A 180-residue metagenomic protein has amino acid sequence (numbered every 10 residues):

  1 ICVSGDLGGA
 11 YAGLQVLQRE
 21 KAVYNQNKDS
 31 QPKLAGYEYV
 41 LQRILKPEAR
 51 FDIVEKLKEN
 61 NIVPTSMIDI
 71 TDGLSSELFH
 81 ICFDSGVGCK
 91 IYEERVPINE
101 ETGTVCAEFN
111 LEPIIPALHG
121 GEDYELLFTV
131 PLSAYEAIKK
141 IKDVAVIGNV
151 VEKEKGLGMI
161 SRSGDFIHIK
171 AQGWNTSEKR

Functional and structural regions predicted by a protein language model:
I1-E55: Short, acidic (Asp/Glu-rich) active-site segment that either coordinates a divalent metal cofactor
E59-R180: Glycine-/charge-enriched secondary-structure boundary and capping motifs
